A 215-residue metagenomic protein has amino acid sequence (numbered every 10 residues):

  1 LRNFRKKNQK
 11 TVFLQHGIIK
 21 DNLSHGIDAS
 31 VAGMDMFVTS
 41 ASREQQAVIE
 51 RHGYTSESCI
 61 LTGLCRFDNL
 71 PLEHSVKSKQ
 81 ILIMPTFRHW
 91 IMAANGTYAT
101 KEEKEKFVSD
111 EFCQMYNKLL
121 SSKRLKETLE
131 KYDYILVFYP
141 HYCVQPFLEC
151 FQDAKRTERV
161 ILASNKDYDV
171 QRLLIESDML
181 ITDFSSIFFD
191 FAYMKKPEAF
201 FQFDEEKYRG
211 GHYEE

Functional and structural regions predicted by a protein language model:
L1-P71: Active-site and donor-binding regions of nucleotide-sugar-utilizing enzymes
R2-I18, T100-S109, K195-K207: A short, gly/pro- and small-residue-rich
F4, S30, T128, R172-L173: Structural alpha-helical scaffold elements that stabilize or flank donor/cofactor-binding regions in carbohydrate
K10, M36, Q80, I135 (+1 more regions): Structural motif
S40-R43, P140-Y142, F184: Helix N-cap/beta->alpha junction signal
T55-S56, K155, S186-E215: Catalytic binding pocket for nucleotide-activated donors in carbohydrate/polymer assembly enzymes
C65-Q152: Conserved catalytic-core segment of nucleotide-activated headgroup transferases in glycan assembly
C143-F189: Donor nucleotide-activated moiety binding/catalytic core segment of transferases that use nucleotide-activated donors
